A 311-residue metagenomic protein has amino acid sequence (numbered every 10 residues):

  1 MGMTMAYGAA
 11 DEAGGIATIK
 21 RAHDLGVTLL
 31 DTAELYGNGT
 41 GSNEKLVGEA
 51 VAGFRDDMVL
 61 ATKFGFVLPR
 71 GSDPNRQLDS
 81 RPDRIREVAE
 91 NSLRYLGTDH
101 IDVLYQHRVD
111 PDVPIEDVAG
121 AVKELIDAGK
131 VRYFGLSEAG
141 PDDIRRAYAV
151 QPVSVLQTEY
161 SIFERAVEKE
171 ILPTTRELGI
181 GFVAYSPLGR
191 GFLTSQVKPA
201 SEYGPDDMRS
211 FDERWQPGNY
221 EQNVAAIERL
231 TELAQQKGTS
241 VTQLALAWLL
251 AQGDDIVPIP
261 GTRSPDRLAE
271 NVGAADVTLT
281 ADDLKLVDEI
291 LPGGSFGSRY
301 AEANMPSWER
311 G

Functional and structural regions predicted by a protein language model:
M1-M3, A33-L35, K63-V67, Q106-V109 (+4 more regions): Active-site beta-loop-alpha junctions enriched in small/polar residues
M1-M58, S307: N-terminal binding-site loop/beta-alpha segment at the start of enzyme catalytic domains that lines or forms
T4-A6, V67-P74, R267-E270: A short acidic, helix-capping loop that chelates divalent metal ions and anchors anionic groups
Y7-G14, S42, L46, R76-R84 (+2 more regions): Alpha-helix N-cap and loop-to-helix initiation/capping positions
G15, L30, V47, L60 (+11 more regions): Conserved, mostly hydrophobic/aromatic
K20, R70-A166, E170, G181: Glycine/proline-rich, positively charged, aromatic-decorated active-site loop/lid region on the catalytic face
V167-P205, S240: Aromatic-lined glycan-binding groove of carbohydrate-active enzymes
P205-Q236, A251, D255-I256, P265 (+1 more regions): Terminal-tail/helix-coil boundary detector
